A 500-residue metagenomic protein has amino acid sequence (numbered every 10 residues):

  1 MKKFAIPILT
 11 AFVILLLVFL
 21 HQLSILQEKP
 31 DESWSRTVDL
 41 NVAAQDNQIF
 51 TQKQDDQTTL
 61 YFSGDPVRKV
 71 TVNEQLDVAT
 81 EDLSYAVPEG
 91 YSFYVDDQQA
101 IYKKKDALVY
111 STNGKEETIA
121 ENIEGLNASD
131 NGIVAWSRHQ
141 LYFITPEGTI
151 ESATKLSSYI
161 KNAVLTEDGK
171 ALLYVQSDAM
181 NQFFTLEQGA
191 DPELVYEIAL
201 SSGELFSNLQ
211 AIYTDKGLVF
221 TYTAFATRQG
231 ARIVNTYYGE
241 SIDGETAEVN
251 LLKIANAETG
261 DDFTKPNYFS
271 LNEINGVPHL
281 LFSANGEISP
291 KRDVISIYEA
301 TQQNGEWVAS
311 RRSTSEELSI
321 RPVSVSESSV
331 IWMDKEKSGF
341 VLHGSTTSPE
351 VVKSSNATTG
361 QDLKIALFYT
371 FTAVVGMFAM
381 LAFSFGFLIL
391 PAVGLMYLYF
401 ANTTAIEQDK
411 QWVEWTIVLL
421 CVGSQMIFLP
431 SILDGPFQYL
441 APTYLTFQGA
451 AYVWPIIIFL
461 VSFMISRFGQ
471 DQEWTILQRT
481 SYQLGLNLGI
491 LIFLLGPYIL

Functional and structural regions predicted by a protein language model:
K2-L500: Extracellular, repeat-based ectodomains that mediate carbohydrate processing or recognition
